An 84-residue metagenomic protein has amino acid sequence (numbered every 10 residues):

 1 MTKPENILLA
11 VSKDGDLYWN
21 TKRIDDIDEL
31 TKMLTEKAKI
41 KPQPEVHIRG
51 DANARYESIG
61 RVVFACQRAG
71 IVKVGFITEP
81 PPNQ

Functional and structural regions predicted by a protein language model:
M1-Q84: Long, low-hydrophobicity, acidic/polar, solvent-exposed interaction domains
